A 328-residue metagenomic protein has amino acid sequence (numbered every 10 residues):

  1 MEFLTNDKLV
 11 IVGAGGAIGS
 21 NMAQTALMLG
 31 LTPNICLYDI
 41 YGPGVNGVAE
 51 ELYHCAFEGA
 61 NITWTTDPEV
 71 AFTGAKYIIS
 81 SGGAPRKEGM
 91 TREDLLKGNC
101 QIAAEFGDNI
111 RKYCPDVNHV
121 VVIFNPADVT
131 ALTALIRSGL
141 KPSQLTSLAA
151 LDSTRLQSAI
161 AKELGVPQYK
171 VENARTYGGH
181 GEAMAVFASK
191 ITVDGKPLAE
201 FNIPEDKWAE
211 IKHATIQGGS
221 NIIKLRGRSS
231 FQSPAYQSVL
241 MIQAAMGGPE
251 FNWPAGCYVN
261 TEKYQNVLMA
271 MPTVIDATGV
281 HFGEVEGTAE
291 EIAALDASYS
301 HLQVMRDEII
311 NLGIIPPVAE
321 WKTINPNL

Functional and structural regions predicted by a protein language model:
N6, L31-A75, D307-I314: Conserved N-terminal Rossmann-fold NAD(P) cofactor-binding segment
K8-L9, V120: Conserved hydrophobic helix-helix packing surfaces used for dimerization/oligomerization
G15: Conserved glycine-rich cofactor-binding loop
G19-S20: N-terminal Rossmann-fold NAD(P) dinucleotide-binding loop
M28-N34, G139-P142: Conserved S-adenosyl-L-methionine
C55-H119: Rossmann-like NAD(P)-binding element
T91-A159: Rossmann-like NAD(P)(H) cofactor-binding subdomain of soluble oxidoreductases
S138-S143, S153-L328: C-terminal substrate-binding/catalytic lobe of Rossmann-fold NAD(P)-dependent dehydrogenases
